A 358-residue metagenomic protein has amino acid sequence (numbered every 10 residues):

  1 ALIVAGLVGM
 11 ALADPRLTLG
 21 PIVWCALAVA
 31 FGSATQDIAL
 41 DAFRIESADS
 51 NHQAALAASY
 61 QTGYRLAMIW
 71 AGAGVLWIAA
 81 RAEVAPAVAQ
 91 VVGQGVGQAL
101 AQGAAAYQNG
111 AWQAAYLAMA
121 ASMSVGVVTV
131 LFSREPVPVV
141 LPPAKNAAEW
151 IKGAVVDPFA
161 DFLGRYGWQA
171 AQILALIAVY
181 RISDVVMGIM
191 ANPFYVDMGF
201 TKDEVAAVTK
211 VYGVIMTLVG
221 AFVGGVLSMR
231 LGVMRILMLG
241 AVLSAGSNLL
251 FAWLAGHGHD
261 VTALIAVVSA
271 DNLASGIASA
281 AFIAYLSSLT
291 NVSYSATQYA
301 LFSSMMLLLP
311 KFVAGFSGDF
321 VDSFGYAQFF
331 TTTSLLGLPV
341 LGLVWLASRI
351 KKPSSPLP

Functional and structural regions predicted by a protein language model:
A1-L17, V242-H259: C-terminal ends and interior cores of transmembrane alpha-helices in multi-pass membrane transporters/permeases
L2-V4, Q113-L131, Q328-L346: Symmetry-related core transmembrane helices of the 12-TM Major Facilitator Superfamily/SLC fold
A11-L12, W70-N109, G225-V226, F312-Q328: Transmembrane alpha-helix termini and helix-breaking/packing motifs in multi-pass membrane transporters
A54-A80, S303-A314: Glycine-rich segments within core transmembrane alpha-helices of 12-TM secondary carriers
E135-Q172: Juxtamembrane intracellular "pre-TM" segments in multi-pass secondary transporters
I189-A206: Short amphipathic helix-loop junctions that connect adjacent transmembrane helices in Major Facilitator Superfamily/SLC
V219-I236, V321-D322: Helix-to-loop junctions at the C-terminal end of transmembrane segments in multipass secondary transporters
S293-S323: A late C-terminal transmembrane helix in Major Facilitator Superfamily
